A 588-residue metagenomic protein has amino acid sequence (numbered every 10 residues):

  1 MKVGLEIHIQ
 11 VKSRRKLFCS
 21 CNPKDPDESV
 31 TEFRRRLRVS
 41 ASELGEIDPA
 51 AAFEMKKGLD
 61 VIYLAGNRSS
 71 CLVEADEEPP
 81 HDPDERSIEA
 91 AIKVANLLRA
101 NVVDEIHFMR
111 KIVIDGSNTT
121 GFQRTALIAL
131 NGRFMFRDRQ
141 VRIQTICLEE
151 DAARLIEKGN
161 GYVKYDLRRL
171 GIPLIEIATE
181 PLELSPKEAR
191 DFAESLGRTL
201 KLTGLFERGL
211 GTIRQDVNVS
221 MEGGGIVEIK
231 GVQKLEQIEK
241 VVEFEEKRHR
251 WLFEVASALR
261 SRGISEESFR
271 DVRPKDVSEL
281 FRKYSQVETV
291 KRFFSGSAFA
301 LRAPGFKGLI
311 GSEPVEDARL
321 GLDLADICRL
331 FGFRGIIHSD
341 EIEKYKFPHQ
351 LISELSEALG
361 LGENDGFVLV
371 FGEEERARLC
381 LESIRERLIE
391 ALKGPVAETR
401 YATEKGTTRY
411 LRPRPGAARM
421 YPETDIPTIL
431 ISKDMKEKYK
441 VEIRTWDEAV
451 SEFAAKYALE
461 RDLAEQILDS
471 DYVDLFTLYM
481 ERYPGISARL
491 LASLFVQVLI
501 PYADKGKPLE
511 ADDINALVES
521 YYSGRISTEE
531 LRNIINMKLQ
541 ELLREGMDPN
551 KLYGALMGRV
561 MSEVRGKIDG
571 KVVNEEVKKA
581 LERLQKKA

Functional and structural regions predicted by a protein language model:
K2, V103, A152-A153, E157 (+2 more regions): Histidine-dependent nucleotide/RNA phosphoesterase domain, centered on the 2H-phosphoesterase fold with its duplicated
K2-L5, V11, A52-F53, P79 (+6 more regions): Charged, compositionally biased, marginally structured helical/coil segments
L5, V11-K24: Extreme N-terminal "head/tail" segments of very large remodeling/mechanoenzyme assemblies
R14-F18, S40-K158: Active-site loop/lid in soluble adenylation, ligation, and acyl-transfer enzymes
C19, V103-E105, D151-E157, P186-K187 (+3 more regions): Short helix/loop capping segments that flank catalytic or ligand/cofactor-binding pockets
P26, R35-E78, G159-E183, G223 (+1 more regions): Residues forming anionic-ligand binding surfaces in small-molecule and nucleic-acid pockets of primarily soluble enzymes
D27-T31, A152-L155, L235-V242: Short, surface-exposed linear segments at secondary-structure transitions and domain or protein termini
C147-R154, R168, S257, I264: RNA-contacting regions in translation and RNA-metabolism proteins, encompassing KH/S1 modules where present
